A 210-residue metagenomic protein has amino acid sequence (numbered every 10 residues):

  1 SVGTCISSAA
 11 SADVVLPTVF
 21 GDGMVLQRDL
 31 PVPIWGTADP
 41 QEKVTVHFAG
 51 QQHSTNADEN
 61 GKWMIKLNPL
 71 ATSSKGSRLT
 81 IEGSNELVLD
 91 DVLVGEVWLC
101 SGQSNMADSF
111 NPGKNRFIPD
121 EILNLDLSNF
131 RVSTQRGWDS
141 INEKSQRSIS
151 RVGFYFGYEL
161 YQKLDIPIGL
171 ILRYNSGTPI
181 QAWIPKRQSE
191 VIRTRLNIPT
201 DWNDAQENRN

Functional and structural regions predicted by a protein language model:
S1-V2: Sec-dependent N-terminal signal peptides
S11-N210: Cell-envelope and extracellular/periplasmic
